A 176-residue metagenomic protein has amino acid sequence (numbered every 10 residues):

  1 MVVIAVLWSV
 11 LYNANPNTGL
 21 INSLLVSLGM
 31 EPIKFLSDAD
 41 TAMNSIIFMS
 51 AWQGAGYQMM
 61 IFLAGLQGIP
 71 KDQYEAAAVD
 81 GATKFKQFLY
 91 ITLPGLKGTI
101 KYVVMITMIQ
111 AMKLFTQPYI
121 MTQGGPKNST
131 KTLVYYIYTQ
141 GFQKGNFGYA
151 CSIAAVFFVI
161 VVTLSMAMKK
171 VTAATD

Functional and structural regions predicted by a protein language model:
M1-D176: A structural signal for multi-pass alpha-helical bundles of membrane permease subunits that mediate small-molecule
